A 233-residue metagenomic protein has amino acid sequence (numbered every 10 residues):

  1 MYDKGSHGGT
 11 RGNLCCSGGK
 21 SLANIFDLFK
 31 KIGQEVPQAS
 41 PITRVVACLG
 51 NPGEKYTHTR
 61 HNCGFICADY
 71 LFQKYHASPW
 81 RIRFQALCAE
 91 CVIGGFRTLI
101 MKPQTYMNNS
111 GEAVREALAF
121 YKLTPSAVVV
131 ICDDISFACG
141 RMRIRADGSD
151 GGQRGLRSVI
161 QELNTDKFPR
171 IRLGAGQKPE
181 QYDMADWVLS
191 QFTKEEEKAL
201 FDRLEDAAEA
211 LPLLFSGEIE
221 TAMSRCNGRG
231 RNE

Functional and structural regions predicted by a protein language model:
Y2, R11-D147, R157-I171, K178-D183 (+2 more regions): Nucleotide and nucleotide-moiety/phosphate-recognizing core
D150: Phosphate- and other anionic-substrate recognition elements at nucleic-acid/protein interfaces
Q153: Glycine-rich phosphate-binding loop at the start of an alpha helix
